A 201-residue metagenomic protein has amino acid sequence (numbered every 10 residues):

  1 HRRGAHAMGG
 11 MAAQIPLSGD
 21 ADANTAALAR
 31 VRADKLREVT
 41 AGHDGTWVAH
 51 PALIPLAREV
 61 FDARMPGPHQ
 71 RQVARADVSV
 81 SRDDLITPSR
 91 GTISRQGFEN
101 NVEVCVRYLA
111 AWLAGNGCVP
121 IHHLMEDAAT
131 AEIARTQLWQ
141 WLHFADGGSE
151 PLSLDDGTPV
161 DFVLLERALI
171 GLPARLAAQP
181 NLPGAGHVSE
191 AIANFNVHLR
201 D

Functional and structural regions predicted by a protein language model:
H1-D201: Expand to "…catalyze enediolate/carbanion chemistry for C-C bond making/breaking, isomerization, decarboxylation
